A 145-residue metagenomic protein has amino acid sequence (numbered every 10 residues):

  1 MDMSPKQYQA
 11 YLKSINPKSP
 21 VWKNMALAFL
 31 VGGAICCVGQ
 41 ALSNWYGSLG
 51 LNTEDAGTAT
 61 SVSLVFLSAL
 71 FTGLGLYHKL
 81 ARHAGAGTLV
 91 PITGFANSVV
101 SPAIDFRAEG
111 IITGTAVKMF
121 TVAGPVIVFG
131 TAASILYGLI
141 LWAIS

Functional and structural regions predicted by a protein language model:
M1-Q9: Short, charged cytosolic
Q9-N24, E109-V117: Cytosolic juxtamembrane amphipathic/interface segments immediately preceding and feeding into a transmembrane helix
N24-S48: Short, contiguous, helix-prone interaction/anchoring segments in small proteins
F29, G33, C37, V65 (+2 more regions): Alpha-helical transmembrane spans of integral membrane proteins, capturing the lipid-embedded, hydrophobic core of TM
G50-S68: Loop-to-helix transition at the N-terminal end of transmembrane alpha-helices
G75-E109: Mid-chain, well-packed structural core segment of small domains
A116-F129: Individual transmembrane alpha-helices with interfacial aromatic-anchor signatures
L136-S145: Juxtamembrane boundary at the C-terminal end of a transmembrane helix
